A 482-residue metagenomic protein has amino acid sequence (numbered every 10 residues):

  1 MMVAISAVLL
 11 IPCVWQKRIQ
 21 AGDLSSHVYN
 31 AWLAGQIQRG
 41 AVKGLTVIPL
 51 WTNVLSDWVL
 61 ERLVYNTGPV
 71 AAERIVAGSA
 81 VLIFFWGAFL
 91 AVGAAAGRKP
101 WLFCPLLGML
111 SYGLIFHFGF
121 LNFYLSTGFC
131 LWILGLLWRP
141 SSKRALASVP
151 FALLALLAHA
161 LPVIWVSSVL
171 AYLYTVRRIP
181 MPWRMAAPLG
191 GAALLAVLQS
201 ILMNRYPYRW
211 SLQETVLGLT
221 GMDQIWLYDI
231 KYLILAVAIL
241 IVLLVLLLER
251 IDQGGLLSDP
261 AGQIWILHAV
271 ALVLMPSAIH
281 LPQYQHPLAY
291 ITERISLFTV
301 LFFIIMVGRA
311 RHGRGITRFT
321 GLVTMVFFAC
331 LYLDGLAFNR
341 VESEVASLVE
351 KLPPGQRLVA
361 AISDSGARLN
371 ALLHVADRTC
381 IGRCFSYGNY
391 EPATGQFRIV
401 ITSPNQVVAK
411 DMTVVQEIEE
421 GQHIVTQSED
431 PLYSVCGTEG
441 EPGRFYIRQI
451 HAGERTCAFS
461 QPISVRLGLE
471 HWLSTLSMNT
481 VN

Functional and structural regions predicted by a protein language model:
V14-H27, G40, I48, T52-N53 (+1 more regions): Transmembrane catalytic cores of multi-pass membrane glycosyltransferases and polysaccharide-assembly enzymes
Y29-L33, L45-P69: Short hydrophobic/aromatic helix or loop-helix immediately within or flanking a transmembrane segment in polytopic
I75-A96: Transmembrane-helix motifs of polytopic, lipid-linked glycan transferases
F116-L125: Short acidic/glycine- and proline-prone juxtamembrane loop motifs at membrane-interface regions of multi-pass membrane
L131-L146: Membrane-interface transmembrane helices that cradle and orient dolichyl/undecaprenyl
P282-H312: Hydrophobic/aromatic-rich transmembrane helices and adjacent perimembrane loops
R309-L333: Signature aromatic-anchored transmembrane alpha helix within multi-pass, membrane-resident enzymes that catalyze glycan
F338, L348-P442: Short periplasmic/luminal acceptor-recognition loop of GT-C membrane glycosyltransferases, typified by
